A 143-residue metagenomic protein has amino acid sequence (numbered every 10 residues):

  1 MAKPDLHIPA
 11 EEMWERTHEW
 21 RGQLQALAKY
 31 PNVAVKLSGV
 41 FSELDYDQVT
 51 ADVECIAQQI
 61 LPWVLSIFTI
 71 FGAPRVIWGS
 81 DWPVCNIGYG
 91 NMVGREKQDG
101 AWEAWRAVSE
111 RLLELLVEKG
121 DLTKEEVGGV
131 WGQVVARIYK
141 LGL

Functional and structural regions predicted by a protein language model:
M1-A2: Short, solvent-exposed beta-strand-terminating loops
D5-L143: H/E-rich (His + Asp/Glu) clusters that bind or coordinate divalent metals
